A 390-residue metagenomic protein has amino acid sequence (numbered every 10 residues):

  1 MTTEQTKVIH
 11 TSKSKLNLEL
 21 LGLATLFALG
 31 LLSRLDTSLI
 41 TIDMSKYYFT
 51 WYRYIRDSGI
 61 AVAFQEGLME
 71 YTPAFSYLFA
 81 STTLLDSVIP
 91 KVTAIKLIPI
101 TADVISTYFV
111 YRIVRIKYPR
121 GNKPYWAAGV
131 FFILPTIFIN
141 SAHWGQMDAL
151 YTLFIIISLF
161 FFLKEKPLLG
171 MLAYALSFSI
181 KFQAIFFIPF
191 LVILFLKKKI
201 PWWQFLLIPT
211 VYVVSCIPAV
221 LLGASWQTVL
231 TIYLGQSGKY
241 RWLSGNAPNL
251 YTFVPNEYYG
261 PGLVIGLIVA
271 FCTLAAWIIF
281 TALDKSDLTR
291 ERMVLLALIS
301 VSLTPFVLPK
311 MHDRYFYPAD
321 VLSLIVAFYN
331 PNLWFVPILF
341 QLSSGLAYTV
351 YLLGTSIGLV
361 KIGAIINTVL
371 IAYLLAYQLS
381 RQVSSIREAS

Functional and structural regions predicted by a protein language model:
M1-Q5, F186-T210, L221: Perimembrane helix-loop-helix junctions
M1-S33, R115-I116, P124-W126, T289 (+2 more regions): Start-transfer (signal-anchor) and selected internal transmembrane alpha helices of multi-pass inner/ER membrane
T2-E4, T37, V229-N249, I279 (+2 more regions): Transmembrane helical bundles and short interhelical boundary loops of multi-pass, membrane-embedded
L18-E19, T107, I116, Q236-V307: Aromatic/glycine/proline-enriched transmembrane-helix motif characteristic of membrane-embedded glycan-assembly enzymes
G22-F27, K199-V220, L339: Hydrophobic alpha-helical membrane-interfacial segments at the cytosolic entry of transmembrane helices
L26, G30, Y111, P124-F160 (+6 more regions): Membrane-embedded helix bundles of polyisoprenyl
S38-R53, E66-L78, R241-L250: Extracytoplasmic catalytic/substrate-binding loops of multi-pass membrane glycan-assembly enzymes
P73, V88-Y108, Y259-V269: Loop-to-helix entry region of an early transmembrane alpha helix in multi-pass inner-membrane enzymes
